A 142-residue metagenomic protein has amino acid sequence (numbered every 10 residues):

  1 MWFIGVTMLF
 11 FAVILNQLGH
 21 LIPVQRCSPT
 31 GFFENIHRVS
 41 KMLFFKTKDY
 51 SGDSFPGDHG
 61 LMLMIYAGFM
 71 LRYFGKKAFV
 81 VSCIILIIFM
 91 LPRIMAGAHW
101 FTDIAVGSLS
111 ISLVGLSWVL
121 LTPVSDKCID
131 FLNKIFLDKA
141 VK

Functional and structural regions predicted by a protein language model:
W2-R72, I129-A140: Membrane-interface loops
F3-M8, K77-V81, T102-V106: Alpha-helical transmembrane segments of integral membrane proteins
T7, F11, L15, V81-L91 (+2 more regions): Lipid-exposed faces of alpha-helical membrane segments in multi-pass integral membrane proteins
P23, G75, M95-H99, P123-I129: Juxtamembrane transmembrane-helix termini
V24-G31, S54, I88-L116: Interfacial helix-loop-helix junctions of multi-pass membrane proteins
N35-S40, A78-I84: Short, motif-level signal for alpha-helix interfacial/capping segments enriched in acidic residues and aromatics/proline
G60-A78, I84, I111-W118: Membrane-interfacial alpha-helical segments at the cytosolic side of multi-pass membrane proteins
L109-K142: C-terminal membrane module of polytopic membrane proteins
